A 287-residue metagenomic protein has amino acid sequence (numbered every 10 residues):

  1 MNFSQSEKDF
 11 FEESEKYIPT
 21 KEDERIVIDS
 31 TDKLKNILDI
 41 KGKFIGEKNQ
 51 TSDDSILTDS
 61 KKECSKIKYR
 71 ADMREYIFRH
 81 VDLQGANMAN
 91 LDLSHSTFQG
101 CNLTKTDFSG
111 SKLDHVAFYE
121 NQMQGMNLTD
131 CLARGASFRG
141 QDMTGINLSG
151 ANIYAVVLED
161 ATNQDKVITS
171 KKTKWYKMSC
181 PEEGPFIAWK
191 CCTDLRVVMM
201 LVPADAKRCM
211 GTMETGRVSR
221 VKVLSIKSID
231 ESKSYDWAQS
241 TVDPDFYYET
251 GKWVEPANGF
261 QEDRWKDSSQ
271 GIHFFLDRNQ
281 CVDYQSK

Functional and structural regions predicted by a protein language model:
N2-L195, R208: Tandem repeat scaffolds
V27, V81, V116, V156-V157 (+7 more regions): Extended aliphatic helical segments
C101, P203, F275-L276: Short His-Asn-centered micro-motif
M178-W265, S269: Non-catalytic interaction/regulatory modules that flank or connect domains
R264-Q285: Extended catalytic/binding region for NAD+/ADP-ribose chemistry, centered on the ART fold
